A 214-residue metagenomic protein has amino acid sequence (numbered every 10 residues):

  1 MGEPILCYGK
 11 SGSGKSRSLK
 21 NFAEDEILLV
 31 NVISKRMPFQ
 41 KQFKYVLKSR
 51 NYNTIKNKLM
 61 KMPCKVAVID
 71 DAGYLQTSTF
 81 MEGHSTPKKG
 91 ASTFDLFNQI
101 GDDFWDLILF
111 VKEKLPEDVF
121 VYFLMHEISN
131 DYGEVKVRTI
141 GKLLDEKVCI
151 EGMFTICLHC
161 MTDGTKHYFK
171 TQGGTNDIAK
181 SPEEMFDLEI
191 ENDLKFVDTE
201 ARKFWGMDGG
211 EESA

Functional and structural regions predicted by a protein language model:
M1-I69, G73-S78: Conserved P-loop
E3, E117, H167: Residue-level signal for beta-strand positions within conserved beta-sheet cores that form or flank
S18-K20, K58, E113-K114, K147-E151 (+1 more regions): A general structural signal for short secondary-structure junctions and capping/turn motifs
E24, I33-M37, A72-L75, E127-D131 (+2 more regions): Conserved nucleotide-binding/hydrolysis micro-motifs of P-loop NTPases
I27, A67, V121, C157-H159: Short, well-ordered beta-strand core segments
M62, E117, G152: Structured loop/turn residues at beta-strand edges in well-structured enzyme cores
D71-C149: P-loop NTPase motor core
N130-A214: Conserved GTP-binding G-domain of TRAFAC-class P-loop NTPases and closely related GTPase folds
